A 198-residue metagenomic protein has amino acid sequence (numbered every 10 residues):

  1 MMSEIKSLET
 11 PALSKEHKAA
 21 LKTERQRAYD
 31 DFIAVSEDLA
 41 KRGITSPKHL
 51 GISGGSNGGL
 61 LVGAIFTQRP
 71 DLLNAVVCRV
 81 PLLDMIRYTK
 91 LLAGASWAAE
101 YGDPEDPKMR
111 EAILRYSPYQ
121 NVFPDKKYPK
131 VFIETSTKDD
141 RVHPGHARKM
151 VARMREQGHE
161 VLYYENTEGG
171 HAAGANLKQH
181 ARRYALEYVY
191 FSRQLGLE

Functional and structural regions predicted by a protein language model:
S3-E198: Active-site-proximal cap/loop segments of hydrolase catalytic domains
